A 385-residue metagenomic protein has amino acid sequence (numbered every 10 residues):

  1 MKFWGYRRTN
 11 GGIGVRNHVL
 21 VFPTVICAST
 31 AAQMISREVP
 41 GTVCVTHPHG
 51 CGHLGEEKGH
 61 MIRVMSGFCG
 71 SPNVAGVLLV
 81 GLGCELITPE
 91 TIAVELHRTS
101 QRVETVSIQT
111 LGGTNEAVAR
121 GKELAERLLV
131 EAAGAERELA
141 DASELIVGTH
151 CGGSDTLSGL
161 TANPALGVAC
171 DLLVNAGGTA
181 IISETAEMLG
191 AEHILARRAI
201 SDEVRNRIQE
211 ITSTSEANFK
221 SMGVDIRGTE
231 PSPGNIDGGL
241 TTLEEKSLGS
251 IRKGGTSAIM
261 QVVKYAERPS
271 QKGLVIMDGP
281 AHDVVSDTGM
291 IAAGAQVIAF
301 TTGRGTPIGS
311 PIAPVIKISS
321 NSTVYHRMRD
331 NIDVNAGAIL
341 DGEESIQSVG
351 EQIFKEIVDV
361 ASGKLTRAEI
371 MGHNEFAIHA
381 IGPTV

Functional and structural regions predicted by a protein language model:
M1-V297, T306-I308, I312-V385: Metallocofactor- and cofactor-centric catalytic cores in central/energy metabolism, strongly enriched
T302: Short secondary-structure boundary segments
